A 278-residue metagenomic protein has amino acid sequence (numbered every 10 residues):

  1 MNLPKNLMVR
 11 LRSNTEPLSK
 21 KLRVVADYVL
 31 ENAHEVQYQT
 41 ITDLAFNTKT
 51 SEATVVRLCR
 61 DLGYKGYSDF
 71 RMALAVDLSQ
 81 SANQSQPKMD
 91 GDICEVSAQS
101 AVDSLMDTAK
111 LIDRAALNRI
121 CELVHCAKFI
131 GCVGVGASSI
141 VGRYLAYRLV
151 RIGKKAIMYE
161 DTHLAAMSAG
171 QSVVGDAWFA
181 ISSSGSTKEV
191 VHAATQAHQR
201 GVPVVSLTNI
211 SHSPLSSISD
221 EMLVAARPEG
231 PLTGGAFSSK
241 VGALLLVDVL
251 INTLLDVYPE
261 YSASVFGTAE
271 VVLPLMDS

Functional and structural regions predicted by a protein language model:
L3-V9, S13-V24, E31-Y38, T42-N118: HTH-adjacent hinge/linker in prokaryotic transcriptional regulators
Y28, I120-L123, S168: CheY-like receiver
L30, A75, H125, G267-E270: Short amphipathic alpha-helical surface patches that mediate protein-protein
A115-A127: Glycine-rich phosphate/diphosphate-binding loops that line cofactor/substrate pockets in enzymes
H125-L245, I251-P259: Glycine-rich phosphate-binding loops that contact phosphosugars or nucleotide phosphates
E260-S278: A short, charged, Gly/Pro-tolerant segment at domain boundaries
